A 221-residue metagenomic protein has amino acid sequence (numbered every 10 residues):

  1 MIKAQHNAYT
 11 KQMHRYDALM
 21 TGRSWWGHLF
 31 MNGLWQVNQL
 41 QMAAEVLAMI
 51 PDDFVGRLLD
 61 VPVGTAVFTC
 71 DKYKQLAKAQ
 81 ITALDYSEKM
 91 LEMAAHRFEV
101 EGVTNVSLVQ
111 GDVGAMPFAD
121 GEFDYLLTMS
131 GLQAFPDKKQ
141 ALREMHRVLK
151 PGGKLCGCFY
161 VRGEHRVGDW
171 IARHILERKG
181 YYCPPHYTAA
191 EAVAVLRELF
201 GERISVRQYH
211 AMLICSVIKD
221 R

Functional and structural regions predicted by a protein language model:
M1-D52, V67, D71: Conserved class I S-adenosyl-L-methionine
A8, L19-G22, G27-M31, Q36 (+1 more regions): C-terminal alpha-helical "lid/dimerization" subdomain adjacent to the S-adenosyl-L-methionine
I50, Q75-L76, L149: A generic alpha-to-beta junction signature in SAM-dependent methyltransferases
R57-A115: Class I SAM-dependent methyltransferase SAM/SAH-binding core
G114-Y125: A short acidic, Gly/Pro-enriched loop at the edge of an enzyme's catalytic core that lines a small-molecule cofactor
Y125-D137: A short SAM/SAH-binding and catalytic strip from SAM-dependent methyltransferases
K139-P151: A short glycine-rich, Lys/Arg-flanked "PGG" loop and its adjoining helix->strand segment in the class I
C215-R221: C-terminal lobe and adjacent flexible extensions of AdoMet/dcAdoMet transferase-like proteins
